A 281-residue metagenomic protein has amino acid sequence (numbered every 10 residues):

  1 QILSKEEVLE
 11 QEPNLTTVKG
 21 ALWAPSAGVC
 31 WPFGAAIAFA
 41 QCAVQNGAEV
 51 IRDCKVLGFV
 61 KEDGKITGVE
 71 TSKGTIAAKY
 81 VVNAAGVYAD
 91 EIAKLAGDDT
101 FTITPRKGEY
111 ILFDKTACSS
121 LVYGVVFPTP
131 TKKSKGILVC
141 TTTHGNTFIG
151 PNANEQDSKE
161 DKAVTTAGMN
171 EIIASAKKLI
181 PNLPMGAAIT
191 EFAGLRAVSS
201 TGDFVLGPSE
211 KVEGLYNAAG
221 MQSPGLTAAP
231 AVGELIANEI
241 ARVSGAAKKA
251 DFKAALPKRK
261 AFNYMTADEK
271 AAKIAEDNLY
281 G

Functional and structural regions predicted by a protein language model:
Q1-E6, D99-T104, M185-A187, G245-K249: A short alpha-helix-loop-beta-strand transition element characteristic of N-terminal alpha/beta dinucleotide-binding
Q1-R52, L57-K65, E70, V198-S199: Flavin (FAD/FMN) cofactor-binding and adjacent substrate-gating region of FAD-dependent oxidoreductase domains
I2-S4, V50-R52, N83, I149 (+2 more regions): General beta-strand structural signal in soluble alpha/beta enzymes
A38, S134, T143-H144, E155-G281: C-terminal catalytic lobe of FAD-dependent flavoproteins
C42-N46, E91, L95, L235 (+1 more regions): Active-site catalytic microenvironments for nucleophilic, acid-base chemistry
F59-G150, N154-T165, A174, L183 (+1 more regions): Flavin-dependent oxidoreductases
